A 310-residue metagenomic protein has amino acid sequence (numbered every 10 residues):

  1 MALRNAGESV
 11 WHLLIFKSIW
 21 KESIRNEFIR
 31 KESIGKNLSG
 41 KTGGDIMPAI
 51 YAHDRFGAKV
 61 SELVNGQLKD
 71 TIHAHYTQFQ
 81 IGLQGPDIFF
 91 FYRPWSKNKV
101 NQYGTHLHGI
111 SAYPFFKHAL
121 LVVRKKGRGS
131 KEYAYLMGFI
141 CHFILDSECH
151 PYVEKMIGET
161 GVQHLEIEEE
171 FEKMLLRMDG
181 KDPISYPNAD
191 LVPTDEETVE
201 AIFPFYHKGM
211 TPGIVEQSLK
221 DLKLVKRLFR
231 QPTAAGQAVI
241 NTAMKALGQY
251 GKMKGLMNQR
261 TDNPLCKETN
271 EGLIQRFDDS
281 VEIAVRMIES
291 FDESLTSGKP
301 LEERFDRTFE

Functional and structural regions predicted by a protein language model:
G7-E8: N-terminal polybasic/positive-inside topogenic patches
L14, S23, F28, S33-L136 (+1 more regions): N-terminal leader/auxiliary helical segments
C141: Aromatic-lined, polymer-binding surfaces characteristic of secreted/periplasmic polysaccharide-degrading enzymes
